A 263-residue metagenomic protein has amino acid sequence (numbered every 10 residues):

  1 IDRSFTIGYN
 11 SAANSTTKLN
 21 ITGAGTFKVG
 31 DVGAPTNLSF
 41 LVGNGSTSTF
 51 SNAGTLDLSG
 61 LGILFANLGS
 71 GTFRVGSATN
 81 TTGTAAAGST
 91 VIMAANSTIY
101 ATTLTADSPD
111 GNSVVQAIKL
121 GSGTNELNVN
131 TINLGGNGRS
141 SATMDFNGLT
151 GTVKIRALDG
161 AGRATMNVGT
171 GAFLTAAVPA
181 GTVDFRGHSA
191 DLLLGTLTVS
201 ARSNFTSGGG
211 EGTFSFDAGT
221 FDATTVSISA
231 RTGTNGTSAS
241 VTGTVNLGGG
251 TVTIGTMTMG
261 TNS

Functional and structural regions predicted by a protein language model:
I1-S263: Beta-strand-rich extracellular passenger or scaffold domains
